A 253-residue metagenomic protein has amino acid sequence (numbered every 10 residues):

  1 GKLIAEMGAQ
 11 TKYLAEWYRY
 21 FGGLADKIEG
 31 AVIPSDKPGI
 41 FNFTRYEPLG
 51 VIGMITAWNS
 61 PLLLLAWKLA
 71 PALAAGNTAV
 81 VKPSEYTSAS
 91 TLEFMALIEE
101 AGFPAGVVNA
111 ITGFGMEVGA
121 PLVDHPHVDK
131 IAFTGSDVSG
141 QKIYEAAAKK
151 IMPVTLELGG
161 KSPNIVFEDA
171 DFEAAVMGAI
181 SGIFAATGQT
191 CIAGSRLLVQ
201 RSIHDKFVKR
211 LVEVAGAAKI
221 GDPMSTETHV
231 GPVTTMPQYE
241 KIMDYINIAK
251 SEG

Functional and structural regions predicted by a protein language model:
G1-I40, T234: N-terminal Rossmann-like NAD(P)+-binding subdomain of aldehyde/semialdehyde dehydrogenases
Q10-L14, S90, F114, S195 (+2 more regions): Short, conserved alpha-helical segments within structured domains
W17-Y20, G30-A174: Rossmann-like NAD(P) dinucleotide-binding subdomain of oxidoreductase/dehydrogenase enzymes
R19, G23-D26, G53, I180 (+1 more regions): Amphipathic, well-packed alpha-helical segments that form the structural scaffold of globular domains
L24-A31, E100, S181, A185 (+1 more regions): Conserved helix-loop functional segments at active or binding sites
D124, V138-G253: ALDH superfamily catalytic-core signature
